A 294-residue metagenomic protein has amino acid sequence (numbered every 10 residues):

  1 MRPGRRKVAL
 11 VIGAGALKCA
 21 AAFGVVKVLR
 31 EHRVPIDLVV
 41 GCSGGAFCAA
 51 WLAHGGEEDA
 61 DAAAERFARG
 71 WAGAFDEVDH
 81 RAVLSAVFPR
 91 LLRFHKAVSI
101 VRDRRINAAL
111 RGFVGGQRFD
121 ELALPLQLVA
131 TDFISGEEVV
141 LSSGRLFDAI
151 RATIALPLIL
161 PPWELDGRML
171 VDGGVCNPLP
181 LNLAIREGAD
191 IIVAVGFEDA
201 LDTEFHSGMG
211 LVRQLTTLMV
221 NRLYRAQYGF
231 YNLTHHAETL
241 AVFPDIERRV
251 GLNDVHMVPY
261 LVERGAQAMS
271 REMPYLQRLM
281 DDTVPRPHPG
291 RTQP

Functional and structural regions predicted by a protein language model:
M1-P3: N-terminal leader/targeting segments and the immediately adjacent pre-domain N-terminus
R5-I106, S142-A152, G196, A200: Patatin-like phospholipase
V11, H80-A200, N232-D282: Active-site-adjacent alpha/beta core region of enzyme catalytic domains
A49-L52, T131, E204-S207, R286: Short secondary-structure transition/capping segments
G55-E58, M209-R213, P259: Short, hinge-like loop/turn segments at secondary-structure boundaries
L201-A226, H235-L240: Short acidic, glycine/proline-enriched helix-loop-strand junctions
Q277-P294: Long, low-complexity C-terminal extensions of enzymes
